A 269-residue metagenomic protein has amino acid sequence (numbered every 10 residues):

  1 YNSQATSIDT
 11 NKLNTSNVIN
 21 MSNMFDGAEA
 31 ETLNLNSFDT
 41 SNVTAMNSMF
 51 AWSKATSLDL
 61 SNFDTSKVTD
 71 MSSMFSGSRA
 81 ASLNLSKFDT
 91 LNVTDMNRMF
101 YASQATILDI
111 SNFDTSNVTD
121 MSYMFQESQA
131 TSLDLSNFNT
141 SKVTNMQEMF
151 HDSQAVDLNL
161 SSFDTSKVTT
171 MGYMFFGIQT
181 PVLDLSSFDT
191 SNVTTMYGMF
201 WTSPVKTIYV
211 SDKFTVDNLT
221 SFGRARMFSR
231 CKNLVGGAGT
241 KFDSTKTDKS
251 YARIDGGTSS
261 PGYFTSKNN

Functional and structural regions predicted by a protein language model:
Y1-N269: Negatively charged
